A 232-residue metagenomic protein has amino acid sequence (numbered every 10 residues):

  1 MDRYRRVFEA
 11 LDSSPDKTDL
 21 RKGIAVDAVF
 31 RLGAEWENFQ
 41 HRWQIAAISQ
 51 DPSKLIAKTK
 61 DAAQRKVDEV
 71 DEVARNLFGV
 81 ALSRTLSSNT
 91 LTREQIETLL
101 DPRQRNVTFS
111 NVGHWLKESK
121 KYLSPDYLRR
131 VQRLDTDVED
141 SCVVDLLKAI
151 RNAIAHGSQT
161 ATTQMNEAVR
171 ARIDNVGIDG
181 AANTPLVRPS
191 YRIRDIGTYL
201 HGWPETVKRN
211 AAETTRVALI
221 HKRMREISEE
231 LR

Functional and structural regions predicted by a protein language model:
M1-A10, S110, E118-Q132, T136-R232: Polyanionic, low-complexity intrinsically disordered segments
D2-V26: An N-terminal domain-cap segment
D12-D16, I48, R232: Polar low-complexity intrinsically disordered regions
R21-I24, A28-L147: Helix-loop junctions and short alpha-helical segments
